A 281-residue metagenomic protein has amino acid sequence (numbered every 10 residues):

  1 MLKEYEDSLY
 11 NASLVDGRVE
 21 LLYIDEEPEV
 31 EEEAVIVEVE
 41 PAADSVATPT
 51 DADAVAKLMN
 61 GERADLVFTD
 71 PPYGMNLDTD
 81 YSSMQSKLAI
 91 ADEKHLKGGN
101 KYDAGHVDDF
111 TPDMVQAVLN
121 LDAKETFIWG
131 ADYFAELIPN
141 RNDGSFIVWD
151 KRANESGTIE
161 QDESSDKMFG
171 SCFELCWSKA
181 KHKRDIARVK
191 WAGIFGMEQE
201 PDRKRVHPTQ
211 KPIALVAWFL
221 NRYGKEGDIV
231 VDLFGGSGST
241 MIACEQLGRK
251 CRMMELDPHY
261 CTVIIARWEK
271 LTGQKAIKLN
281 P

Functional and structural regions predicted by a protein language model:
M1-S8, S13-F68, K278-P281: SAM-dependent nucleic-acid methyltransferase catalytic core
A43-V46, D53-T69, Y73, L77-K101 (+2 more regions): Class I S-adenosyl-L-methionine
H106-A117: A short, well-structured juxtamembrane/interface segment
